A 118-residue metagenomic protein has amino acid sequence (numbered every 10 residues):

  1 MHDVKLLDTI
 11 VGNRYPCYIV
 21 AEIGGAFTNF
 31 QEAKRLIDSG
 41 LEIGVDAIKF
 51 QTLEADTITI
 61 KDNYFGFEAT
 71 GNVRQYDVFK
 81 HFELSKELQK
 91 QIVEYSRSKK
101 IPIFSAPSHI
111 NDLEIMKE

Functional and structural regions predicted by a protein language model:
M1-V20: N-terminal amphipathic alpha-helix/helix-capping segment at the start of soluble metabolic enzymes
R14-C17, I43-V45, K99: Short coil/turn connectors at secondary-structure junctions
I19-I23, I48-F50, I103-A106: Hydrophobic faces of well-ordered beta-strands that scaffold small-molecule active sites in alpha/beta enzyme cores
E22, G40, M116: Conserved, mostly hydrophobic/aromatic
G24-A26, Q51-A55, S108-I110: Active-site beta-loop-alpha junctions enriched in small/polar residues
A26-E42, K86-E87: Glycine-rich anion/phosphate-binding loops
I43-E83: Glycine-rich, proline-tolerant flexible connector loops at the mouths of alpha/beta enzymes
G66-E118: Active-site beta->alpha loop and helix N-cap motifs at the rims of alpha/beta catalytic domains
